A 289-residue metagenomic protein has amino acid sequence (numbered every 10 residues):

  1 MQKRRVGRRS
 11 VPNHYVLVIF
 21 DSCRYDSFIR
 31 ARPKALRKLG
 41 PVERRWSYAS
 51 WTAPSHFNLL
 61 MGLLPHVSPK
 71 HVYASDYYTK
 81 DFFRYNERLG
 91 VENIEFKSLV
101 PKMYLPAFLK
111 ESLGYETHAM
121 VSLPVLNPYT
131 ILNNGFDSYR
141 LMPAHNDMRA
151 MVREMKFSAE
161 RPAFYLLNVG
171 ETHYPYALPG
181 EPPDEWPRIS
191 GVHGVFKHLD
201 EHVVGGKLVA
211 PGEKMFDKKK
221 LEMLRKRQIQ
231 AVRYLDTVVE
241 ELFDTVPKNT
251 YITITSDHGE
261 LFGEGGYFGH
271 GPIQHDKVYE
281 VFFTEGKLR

Functional and structural regions predicted by a protein language model:
M1-R289: Catalytic domains that recognize anionic headgroups
